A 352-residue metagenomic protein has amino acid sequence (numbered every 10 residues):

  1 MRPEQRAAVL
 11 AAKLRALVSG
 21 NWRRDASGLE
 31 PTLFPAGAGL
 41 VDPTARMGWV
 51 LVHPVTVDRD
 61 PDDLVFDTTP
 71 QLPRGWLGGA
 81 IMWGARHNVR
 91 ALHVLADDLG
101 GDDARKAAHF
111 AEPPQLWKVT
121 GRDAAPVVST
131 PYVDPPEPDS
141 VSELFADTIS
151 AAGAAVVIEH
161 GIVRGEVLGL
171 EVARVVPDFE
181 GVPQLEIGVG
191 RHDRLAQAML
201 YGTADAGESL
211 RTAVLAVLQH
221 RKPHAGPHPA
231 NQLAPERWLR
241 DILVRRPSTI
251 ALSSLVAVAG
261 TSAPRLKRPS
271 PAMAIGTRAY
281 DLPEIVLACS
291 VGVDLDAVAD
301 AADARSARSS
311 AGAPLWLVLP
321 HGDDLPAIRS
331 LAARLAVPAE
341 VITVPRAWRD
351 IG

Functional and structural regions predicted by a protein language model:
M1-G352: Charged, terminal alpha-helix-loop-beta segments that serve as non-catalytic nucleic-acid engagement and/or assembly
